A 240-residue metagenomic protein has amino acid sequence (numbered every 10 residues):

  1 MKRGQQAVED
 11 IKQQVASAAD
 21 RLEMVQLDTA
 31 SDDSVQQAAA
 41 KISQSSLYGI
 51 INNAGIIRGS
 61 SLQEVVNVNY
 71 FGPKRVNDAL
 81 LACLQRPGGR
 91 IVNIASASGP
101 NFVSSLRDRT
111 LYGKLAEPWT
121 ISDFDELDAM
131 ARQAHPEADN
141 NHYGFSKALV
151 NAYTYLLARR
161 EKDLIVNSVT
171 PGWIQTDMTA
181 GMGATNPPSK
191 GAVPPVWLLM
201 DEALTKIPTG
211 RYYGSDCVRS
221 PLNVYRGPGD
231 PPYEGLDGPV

Functional and structural regions predicted by a protein language model:
K2, A30, I57, I174: Adenine-nucleotide cofactor-binding loop residues
Q13-D33: Rossmann-fold cofactor-recognition segment
T29-S46: Conserved Rossmann-fold cofactor-binding substructure of NAD(P)-dependent oxidoreductases
K41-N67: NAD(P)H-binding glycine-rich loop region in Rossmannoid oxidoreductase-like domains and their noncatalytic homologs
I51, V76-L84, V150-T154, L198: Hydrophobic positions on the long internal alpha-helix of Rossmann-like NAD(P)-dependent oxidoreductase domains
G55-Q63, P87-K162, T170, A180-G181: Catalytic loop of short-chain dehydrogenase/reductase
R75, A148, S168, G181-V240: C-terminal helical subdomain
